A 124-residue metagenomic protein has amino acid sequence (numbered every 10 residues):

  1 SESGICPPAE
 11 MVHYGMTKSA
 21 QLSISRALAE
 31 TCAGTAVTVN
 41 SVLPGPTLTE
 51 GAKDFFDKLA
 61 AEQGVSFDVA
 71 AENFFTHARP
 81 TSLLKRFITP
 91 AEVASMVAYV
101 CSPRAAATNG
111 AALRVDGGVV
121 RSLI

Functional and structural regions predicted by a protein language model:
S1: Residue(s) in the substrate-gating loop at a strand-loop-helix junction that position the organic substrate next
C6, V97-C101, T108-I124: Short C-terminal tail/terminal secondary-structure segment of NAD(P)H-dependent dehydrogenase/reductase domains
C6-V12, G34-T35, K85, P103: Active-site loop immediately N-terminal to the catalytic Tyr-X3-Lys motif of short-chain dehydrogenase/reductase
T17, S25: Active-site helix of classical SDR
A33, T38, T108-G110: Short, small/polar-rich loop/turn modules that mediate ligand/substrate recognition or access, typified
T38-L48, C101, R114-D116: Conserved SDR Rossmann-fold cofactor-binding beta-strand/turn motif
P44-D54, K58, E62-Q63: Short, flexible catalytic-loop segment of classical short-chain dehydrogenase/reductase
T81-V93: A conserved structural motif in NAD(P)-dependent oxidoreductases
